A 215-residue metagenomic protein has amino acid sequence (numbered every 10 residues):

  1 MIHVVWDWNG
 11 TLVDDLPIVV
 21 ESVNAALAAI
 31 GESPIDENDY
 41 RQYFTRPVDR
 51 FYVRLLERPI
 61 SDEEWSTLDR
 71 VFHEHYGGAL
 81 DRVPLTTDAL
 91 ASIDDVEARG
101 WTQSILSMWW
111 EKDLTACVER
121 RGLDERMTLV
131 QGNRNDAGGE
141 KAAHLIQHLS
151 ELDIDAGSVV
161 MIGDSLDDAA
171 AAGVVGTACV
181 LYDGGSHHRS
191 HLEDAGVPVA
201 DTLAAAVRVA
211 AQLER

Functional and structural regions predicted by a protein language model:
M1-Q42: Active-site neighborhood of HAD-like aspartate-dependent phosphohydrolases
H3, K141-A169: Conserved Lys-Pro-Asp/Glu-containing loop-to-beta segment of HAD-superfamily phosphomonoesterases, centered on
V23, A89-V118, Q131-N133: Substrate-recognition element of Asp-dependent hydrolases with the DxDx(T/V) motif
A26-L27, P47-D62, C117, H148: Helix-loop "lid/cap" segments that line or gate small-molecule binding pockets
S33, D124-T128, D155: Conserved H-loop
D39-Y43, D124-G139: A short, structured active-site edge motif that brings together acidic residues
V53-A91, W101: Metal-dependent phosphoesterase signature
V160-A200: Acidic, Mg2+-coordinating phosphoryl-transfer loop and its flanking beta/alpha structural elements, shared across
